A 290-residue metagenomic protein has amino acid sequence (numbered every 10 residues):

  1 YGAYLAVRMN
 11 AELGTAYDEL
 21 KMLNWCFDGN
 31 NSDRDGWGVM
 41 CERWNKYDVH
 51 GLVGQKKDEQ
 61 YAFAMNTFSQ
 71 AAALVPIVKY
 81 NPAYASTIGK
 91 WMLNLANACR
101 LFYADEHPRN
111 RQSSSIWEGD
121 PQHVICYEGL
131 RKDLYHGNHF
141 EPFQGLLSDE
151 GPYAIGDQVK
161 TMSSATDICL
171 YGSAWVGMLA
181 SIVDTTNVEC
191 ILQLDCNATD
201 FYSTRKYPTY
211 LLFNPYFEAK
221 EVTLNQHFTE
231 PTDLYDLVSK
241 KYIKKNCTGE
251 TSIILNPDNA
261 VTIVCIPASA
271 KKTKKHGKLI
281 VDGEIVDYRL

Functional and structural regions predicted by a protein language model:
Y1-A16, F27, V222, N256: Polyanion-binding and phosphate-handling cores
G2-G14, D58, N66-Y84: Well-ordered alpha-helical scaffold segments within catalytic/enzyme domains
Y17-D48, L52, K90-R109: Long, well-ordered core segments of solenoidal/helical folds
G36-Q55, T67, I88-M92, Q112-D120 (+1 more regions): Polybasic, proline/glycine-rich intrinsically disordered low-complexity segments
D58-A62, N97-T185: CBM-like carbohydrate-recognition segments
I155-D167, G172-F228: Carbohydrate-binding surface patches
H227-Y242: Solvent-exposed beta-hairpin/edge-strand motifs
N246-L290: C-terminal beta-strand-rich structural cap/linker in extracellular carbohydrate-active enzymes
